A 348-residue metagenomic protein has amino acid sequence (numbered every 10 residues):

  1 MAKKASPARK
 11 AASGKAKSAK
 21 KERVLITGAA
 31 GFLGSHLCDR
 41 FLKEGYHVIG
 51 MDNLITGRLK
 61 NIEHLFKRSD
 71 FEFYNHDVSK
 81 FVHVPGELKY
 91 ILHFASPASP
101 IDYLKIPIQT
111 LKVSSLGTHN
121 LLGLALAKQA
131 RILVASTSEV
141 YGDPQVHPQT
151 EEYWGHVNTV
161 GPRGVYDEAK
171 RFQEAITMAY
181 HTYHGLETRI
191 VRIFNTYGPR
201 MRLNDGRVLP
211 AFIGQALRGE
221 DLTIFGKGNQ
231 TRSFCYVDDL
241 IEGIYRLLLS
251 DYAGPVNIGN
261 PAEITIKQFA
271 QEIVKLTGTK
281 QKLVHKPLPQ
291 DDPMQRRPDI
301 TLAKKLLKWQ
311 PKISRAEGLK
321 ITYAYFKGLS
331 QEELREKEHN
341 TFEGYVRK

Functional and structural regions predicted by a protein language model:
A2-T196, I313, K320-L329, R335 (+1 more regions): N-terminal Rossmann-like NAD(P)+-binding domain of SDR-like oxidoreductases, especially those catalyzing
A29, L54, V113, E168 (+4 more regions): Residues that cap or flank secondary-structure elements
L37, H76-D77, N120, N195 (+1 more regions): C-terminal substrate-binding subdomain of Rossmann-fold SDR/epimerase-dehydratase oxidoreductases
T56, P199, N260: Short, conserved catalytic or interaction motifs in soluble domains
L59-I62, E174, P210, K267 (+2 more regions): Short, surface-exposed alpha-helical segments at coil->helix boundaries
K105-I106, R200-N204: Short, solvent-exposed loop/turn segments at secondary-structure boundaries
R207: Acidic donor-binding loop at a coil-to-helix junction in glycosyltransferase catalytic cores that engages
